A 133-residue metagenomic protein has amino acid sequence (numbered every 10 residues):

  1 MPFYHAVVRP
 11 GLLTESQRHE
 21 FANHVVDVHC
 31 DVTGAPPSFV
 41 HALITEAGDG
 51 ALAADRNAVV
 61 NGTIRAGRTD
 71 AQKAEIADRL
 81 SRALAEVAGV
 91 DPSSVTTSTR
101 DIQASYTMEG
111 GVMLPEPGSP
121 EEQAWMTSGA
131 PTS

Functional and structural regions predicted by a protein language model:
M1-S133: Interaction-mediating elements
